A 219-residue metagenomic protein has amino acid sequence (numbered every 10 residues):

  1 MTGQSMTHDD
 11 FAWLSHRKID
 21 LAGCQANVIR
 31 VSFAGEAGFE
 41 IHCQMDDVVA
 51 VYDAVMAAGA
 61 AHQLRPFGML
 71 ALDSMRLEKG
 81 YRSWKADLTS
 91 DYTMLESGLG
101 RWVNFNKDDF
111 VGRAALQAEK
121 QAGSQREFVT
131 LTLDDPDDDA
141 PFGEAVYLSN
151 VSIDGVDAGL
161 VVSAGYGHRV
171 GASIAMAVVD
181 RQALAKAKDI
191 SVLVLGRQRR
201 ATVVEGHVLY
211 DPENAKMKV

Functional and structural regions predicted by a protein language model:
M1-R126: Glycine-rich, acidic
Y92, G100-V219: Glycine-rich, small/acidic residue-mixed loop/short-helix segments
